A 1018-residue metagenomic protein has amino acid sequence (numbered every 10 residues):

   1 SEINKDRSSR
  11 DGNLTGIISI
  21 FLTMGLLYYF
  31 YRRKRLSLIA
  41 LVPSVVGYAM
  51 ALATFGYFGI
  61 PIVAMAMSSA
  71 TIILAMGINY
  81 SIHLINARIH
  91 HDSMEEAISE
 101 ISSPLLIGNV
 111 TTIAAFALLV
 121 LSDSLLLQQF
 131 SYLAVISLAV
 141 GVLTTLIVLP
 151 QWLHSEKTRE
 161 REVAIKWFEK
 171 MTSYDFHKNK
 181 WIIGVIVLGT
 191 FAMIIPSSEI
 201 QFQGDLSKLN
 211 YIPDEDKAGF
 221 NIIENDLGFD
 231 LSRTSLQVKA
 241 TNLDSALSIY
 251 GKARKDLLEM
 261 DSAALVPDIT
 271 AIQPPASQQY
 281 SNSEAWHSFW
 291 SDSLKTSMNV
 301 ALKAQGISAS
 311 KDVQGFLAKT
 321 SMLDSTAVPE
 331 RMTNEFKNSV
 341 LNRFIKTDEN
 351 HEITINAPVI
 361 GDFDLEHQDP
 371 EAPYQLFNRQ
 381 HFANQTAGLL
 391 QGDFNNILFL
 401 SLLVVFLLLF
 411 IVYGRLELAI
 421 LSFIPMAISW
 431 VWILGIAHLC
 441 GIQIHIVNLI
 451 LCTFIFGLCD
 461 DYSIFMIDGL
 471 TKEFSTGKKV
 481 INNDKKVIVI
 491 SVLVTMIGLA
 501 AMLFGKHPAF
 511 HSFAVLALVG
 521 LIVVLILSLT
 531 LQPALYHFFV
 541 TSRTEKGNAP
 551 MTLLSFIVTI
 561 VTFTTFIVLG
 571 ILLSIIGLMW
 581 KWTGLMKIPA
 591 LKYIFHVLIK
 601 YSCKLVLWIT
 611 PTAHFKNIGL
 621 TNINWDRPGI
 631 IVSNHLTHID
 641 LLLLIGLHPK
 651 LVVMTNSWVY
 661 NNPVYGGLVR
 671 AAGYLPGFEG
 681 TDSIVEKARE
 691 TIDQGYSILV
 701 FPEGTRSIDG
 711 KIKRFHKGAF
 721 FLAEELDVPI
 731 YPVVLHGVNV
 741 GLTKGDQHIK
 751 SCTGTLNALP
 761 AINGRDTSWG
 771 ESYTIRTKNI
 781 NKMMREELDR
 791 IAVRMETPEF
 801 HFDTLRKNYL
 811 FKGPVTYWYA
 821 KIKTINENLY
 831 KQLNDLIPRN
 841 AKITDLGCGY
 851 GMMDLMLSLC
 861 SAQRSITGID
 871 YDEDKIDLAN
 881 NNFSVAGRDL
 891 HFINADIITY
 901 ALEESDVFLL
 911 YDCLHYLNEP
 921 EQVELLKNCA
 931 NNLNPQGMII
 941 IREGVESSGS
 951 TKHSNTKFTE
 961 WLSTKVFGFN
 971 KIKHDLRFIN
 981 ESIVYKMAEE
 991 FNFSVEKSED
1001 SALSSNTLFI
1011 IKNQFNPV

Functional and structural regions predicted by a protein language model:
S1-I18, V46-F58, W181-A419, I424-I444: Extracytoplasmic
E2-G204, L365, D369-P370, Q380-S555 (+1 more regions): Membrane-embedded transmembrane helical bundles of large multi-pass transporters/channels
N548-P628, K807-K823: Membrane-anchoring hydrophobic helices of lipid-metabolizing enzymes
I557-T562, D682-K807: Non-catalytic C-terminal accessory region of glycerolipid acyltransferases and related lyso-lipid remodeling enzymes
G577, K581-V597, W625-G680, R794: Catalytic core of membrane glycerolipid acyltransferases/transacylases, capturing the structured, soluble-facing
M852, S858-R888, D896: Class I SAM-dependent methyltransferase SAM/SAH-binding core
V923-P935: A short glycine-rich, Lys/Arg-flanked "PGG" loop and its adjoining helix->strand segment in the class I
R942-A988, S998-E999: C-terminal alpha-helical "lid/dimerization" subdomain adjacent to the S-adenosyl-L-methionine
